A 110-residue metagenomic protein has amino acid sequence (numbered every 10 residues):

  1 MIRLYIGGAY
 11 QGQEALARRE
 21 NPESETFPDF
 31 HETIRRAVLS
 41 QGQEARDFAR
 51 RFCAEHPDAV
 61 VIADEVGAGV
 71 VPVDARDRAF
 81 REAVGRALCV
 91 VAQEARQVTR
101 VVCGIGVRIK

Functional and structural regions predicted by a protein language model:
M1-P22, T26-P28: Glycine-rich P-loop/Walker A and Walker A-like loops and their local beta1-loop-alpha1 context in P-loop NTPases
R3-A9, V38-S40, R76-R78: Short, flexible loop segments at the rims of nucleotide/cofactor-binding pockets, characterized by
L4, L16, L39, V73 (+1 more regions): Generic detector of leucine side chains in alpha-helical contexts
Q11, E32-T33, G67, G106: Short, solvent-exposed loop/turn segments at secondary-structure junctions
R19-Q43: Conserved substrate/cofactor phosphate-moiety recognition/catalytic segment in nucleotide-dependent phosphotransferases
E44, F48-K110: Replace "adjacent to P-loop NTPase cores in ATP/GTP-dependent enzymes" with "adjacent to NTP-binding cores
